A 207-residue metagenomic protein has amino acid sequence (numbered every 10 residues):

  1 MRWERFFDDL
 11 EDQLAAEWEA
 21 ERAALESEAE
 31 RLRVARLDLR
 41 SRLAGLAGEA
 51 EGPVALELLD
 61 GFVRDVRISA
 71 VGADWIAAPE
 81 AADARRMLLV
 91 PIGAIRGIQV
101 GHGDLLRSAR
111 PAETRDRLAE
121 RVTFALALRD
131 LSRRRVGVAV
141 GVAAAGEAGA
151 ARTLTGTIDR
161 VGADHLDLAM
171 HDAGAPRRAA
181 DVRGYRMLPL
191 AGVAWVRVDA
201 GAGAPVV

Functional and structural regions predicted by a protein language model:
M1-R64, A70-V207: Short glycine-rich, low-complexity segments
